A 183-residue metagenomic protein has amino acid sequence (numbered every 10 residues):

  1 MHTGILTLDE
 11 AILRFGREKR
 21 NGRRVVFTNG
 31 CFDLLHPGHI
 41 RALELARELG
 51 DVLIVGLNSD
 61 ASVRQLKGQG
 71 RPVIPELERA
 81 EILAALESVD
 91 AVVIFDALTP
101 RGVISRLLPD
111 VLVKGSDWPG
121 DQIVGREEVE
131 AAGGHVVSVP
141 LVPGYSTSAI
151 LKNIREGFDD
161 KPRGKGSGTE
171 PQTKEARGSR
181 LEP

Functional and structural regions predicted by a protein language model:
M1-P183: Nucleotidyltransferase catalytic core that binds NTPs
